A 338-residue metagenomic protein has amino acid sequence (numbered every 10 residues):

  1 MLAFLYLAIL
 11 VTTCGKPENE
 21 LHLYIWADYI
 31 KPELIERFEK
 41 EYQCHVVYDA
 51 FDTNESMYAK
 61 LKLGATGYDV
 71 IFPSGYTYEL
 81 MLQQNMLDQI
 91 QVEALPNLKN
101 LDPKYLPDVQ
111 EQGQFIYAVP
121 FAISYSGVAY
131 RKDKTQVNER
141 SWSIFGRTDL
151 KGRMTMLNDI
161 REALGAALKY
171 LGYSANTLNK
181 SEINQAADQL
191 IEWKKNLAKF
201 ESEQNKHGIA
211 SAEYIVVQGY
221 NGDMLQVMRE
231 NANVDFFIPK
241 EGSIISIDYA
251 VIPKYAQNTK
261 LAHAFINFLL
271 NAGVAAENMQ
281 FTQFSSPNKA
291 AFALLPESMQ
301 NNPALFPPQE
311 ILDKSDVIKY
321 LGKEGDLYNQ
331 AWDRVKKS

Functional and structural regions predicted by a protein language model:
C14-M81: Early extracytoplasmic/lumenal segment of secretory-pathway proteins
G67, F72-Y78, L82-N196, E201-A210: Extracytoplasmic ligand-binding site segments that recognize negatively charged/polar headgroups
T77-L80, A210, I215-N233: A ligand-binding cleft/hinge motif common to bilobed small-molecule-binding domains
L82-I90, Q112-I116, Q226-I238, Q300-N302: Ligand-binding "clamshell"
S124, I183-E192, E230-K254: Periplasmic-binding protein-like
G127-K134, K169-Y170, S246-L261, I266 (+1 more regions): A bilobed periplasmic-binding-protein/Venus flytrap-type ligand-binding module shared by bacterial periplasmic
P253-L312: Mature extracytoplasmic/periplasmic domains
L295-S338: Extracellular/periplasmic bilobal clamshell ligand-binding domains
